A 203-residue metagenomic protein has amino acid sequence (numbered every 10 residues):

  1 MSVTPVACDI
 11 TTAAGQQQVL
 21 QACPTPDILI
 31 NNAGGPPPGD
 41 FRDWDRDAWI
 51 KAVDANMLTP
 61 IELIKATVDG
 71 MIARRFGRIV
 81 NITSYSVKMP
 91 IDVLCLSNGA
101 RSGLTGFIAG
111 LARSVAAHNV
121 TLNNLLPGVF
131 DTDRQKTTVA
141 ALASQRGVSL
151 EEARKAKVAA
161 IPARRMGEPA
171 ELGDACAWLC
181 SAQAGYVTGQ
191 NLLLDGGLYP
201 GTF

Functional and structural regions predicted by a protein language model:
A33-P37, G197: Conserved NAD(P)H cofactor-binding loop of Rossmann-fold oxidoreductase domains
D40-R42, A48-V53, I79, K157-V158: Substrate-binding pocket helix/loop in short-chain dehydrogenase/reductase
I64-K65, A109: A short, exposed helix-loop element centered on a Lys and neighboring polar residues
D69, R113-S114, G185: Alpha-helical segment proximal to the catalytic Tyr-Lys
V80-G103, I108-A117, V129-F130: Catalytic loop of short-chain dehydrogenase/reductase
M89, A177, T188-F203: Short C-terminal tail/terminal secondary-structure segment of NAD(P)H-dependent dehydrogenase/reductase domains
A116, T121, V187-G189: Short, small/polar-rich loop/turn modules that mediate ligand/substrate recognition or access, typified
